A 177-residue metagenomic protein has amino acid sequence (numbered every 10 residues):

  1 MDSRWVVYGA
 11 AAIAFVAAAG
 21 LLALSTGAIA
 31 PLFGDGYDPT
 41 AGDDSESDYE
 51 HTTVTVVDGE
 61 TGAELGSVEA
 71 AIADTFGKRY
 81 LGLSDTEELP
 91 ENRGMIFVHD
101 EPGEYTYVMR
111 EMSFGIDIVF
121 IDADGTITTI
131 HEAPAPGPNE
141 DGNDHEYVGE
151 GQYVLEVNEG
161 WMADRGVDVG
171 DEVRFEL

Functional and structural regions predicted by a protein language model:
M1-L177: Hydrophobic alpha-helical segments
